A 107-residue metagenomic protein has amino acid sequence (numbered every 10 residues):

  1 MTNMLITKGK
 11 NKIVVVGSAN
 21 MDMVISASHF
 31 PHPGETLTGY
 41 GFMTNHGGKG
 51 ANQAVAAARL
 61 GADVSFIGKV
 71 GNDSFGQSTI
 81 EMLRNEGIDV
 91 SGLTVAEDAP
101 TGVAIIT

Functional and structural regions predicted by a protein language model:
T2-K69, S74-I88: Glycine-rich phosphate/adenosyl-contacting loop at the front of the ribokinase-like
V55, V103-T107: Short beta-strand scaffold segments in enzyme catalytic cores
G92-V103: Gly/Ser-rich phosphate-binding catalytic loop and adjacent alpha/beta segment that cradle a phosphoryl group at enzyme
